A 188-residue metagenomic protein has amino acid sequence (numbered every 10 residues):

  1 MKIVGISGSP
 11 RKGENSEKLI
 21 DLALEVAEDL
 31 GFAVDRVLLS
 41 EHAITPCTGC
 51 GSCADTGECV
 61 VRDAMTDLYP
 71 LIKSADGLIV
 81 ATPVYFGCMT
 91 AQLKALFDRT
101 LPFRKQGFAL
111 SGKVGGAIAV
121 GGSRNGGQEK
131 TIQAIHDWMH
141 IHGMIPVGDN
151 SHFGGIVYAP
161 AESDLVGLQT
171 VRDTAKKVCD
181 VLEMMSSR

Functional and structural regions predicted by a protein language model:
M1-V4, G8, E17, D21-L24 (+2 more regions): Glycine-rich phosphate/pyrophosphate-binding loop and the adjoining helix
I6-P10, L39, V120-G122: Cofactor-binding loop segments of dinucleotide-utilizing enzymes, especially the Rossmann-like FAD- and NAD(P)+-binding
G8, K12-E17, T45-C53: Cysteine-centered iron-sulfur cluster-binding motifs in ferredoxin-type domains/subunits of redox enzymes
F32-H42: A short beta-strand-loop structural module common to alpha/beta enzyme folds
H42-Y69: Cysteine-cluster motifs in flexible loop/terminal segments that predominantly coordinate metals
G51-D55, D98, L165-V166: Short, hinge-like loop/turn segments at secondary-structure boundaries
V60-D149: Helix-loop-strand module that forms the ligand-binding subsite of alpha/beta enzymes
